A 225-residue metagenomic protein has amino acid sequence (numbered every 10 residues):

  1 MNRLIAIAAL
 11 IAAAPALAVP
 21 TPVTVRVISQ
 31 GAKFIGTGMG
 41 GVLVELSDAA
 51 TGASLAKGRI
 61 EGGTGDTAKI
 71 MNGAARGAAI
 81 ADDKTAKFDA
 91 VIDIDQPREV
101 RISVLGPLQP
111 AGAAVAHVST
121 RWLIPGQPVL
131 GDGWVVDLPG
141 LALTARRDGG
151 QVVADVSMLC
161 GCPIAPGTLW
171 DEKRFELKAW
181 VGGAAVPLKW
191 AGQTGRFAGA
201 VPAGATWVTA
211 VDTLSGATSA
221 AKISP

Functional and structural regions predicted by a protein language model:
A13-P15: N-terminal signal peptide c-region/cleavage motif recognized by signal peptidases
R26-G36, V156-W170: Short amphipathic, basic-aromatic surface patches that mediate peripheral association with negatively charged
T37-V42, K57, I164-W180: Short flexible loop/turn segments that cap and initiate beta-strands
I60, A184-G192: Short, surface-exposed loop motifs enriched in S/T, G, D/E and P with embedded aromatic residues
G65-F88, A191-A200: Aromatic sugar-binding surface patches on proteins that engage polysaccharides or sugar-phosphate polymers
I94-V115, V211-S219: Short acidic/polar inter-strand loop motif in beta-rich domains
L108-D132, P225: Structured interaction patches on ligand/partner-binding surfaces of diverse proteins
L123-L159: Short, compositionally biased P/S/T/A/G/V-rich stretches that sit at domain boundaries
